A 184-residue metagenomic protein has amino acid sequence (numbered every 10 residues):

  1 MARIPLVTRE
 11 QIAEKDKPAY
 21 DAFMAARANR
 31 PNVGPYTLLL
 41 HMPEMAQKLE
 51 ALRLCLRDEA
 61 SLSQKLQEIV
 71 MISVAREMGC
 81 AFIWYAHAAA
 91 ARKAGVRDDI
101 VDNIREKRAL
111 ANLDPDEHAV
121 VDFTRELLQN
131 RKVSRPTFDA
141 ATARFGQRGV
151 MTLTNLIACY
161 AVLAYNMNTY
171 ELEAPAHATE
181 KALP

Functional and structural regions predicted by a protein language model:
M1-P184: Hydrophobic alpha-helical segments
